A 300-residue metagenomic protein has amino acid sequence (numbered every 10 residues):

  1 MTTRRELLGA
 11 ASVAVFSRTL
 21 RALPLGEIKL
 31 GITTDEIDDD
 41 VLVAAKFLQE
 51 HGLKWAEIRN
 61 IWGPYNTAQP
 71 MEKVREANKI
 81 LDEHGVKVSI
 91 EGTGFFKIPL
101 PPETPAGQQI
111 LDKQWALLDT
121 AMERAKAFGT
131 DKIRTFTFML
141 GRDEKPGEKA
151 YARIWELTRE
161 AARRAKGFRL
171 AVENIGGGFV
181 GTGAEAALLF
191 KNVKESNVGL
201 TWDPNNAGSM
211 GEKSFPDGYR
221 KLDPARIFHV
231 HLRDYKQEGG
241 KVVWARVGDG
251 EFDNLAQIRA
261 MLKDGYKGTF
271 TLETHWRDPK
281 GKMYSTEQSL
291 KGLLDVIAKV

Functional and structural regions predicted by a protein language model:
T2-T3, L7-F16, L23-L30, D38-K54 (+3 more regions): Histidine-acidic metal/acid-base catalytic patches
S12, F16-T19, D40-A44, I80-K87 (+2 more regions): Active-site acidic/histidine proton-transfer and metal-coordination neighborhood in alpha/beta enzyme cores
P24-K29, G92-P102: N-terminal small/glycine-rich loop or linker at the start of catalytic domains across soluble metabolic enzymes
T33-I37, R59-I61, T93-F96, F138-L140 (+4 more regions): Active-site beta-loop-alpha junctions enriched in small/polar residues
T34, N66-T67, L111, E148-Y151 (+3 more regions): A generic secondary-structure micro-motif detector that highlights 1-2 residue hydrophobic/ambivalent hotspots embedded
R59-A77, F138-R142: Glycine-rich, proline-tolerant flexible connector loops at the mouths of alpha/beta enzymes
G63-P64, K97-P102, G141-K145, S209-M210 (+2 more regions): A short acidic, helix-capping loop that chelates divalent metal ions and anchors anionic groups
